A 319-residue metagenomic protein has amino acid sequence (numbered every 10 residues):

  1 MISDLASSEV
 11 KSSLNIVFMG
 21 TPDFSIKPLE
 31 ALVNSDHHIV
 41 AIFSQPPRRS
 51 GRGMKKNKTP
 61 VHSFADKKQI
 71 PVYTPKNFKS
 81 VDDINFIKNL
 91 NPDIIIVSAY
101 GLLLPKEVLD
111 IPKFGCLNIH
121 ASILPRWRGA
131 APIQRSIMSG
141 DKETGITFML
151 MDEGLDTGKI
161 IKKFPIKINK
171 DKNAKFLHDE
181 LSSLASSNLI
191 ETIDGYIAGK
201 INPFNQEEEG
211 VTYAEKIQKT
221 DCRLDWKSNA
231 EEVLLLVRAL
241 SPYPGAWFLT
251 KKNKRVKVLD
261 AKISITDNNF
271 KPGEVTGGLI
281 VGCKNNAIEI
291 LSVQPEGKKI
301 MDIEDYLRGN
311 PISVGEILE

Functional and structural regions predicted by a protein language model:
I2-D4, K227-E319: An anion-binding loop in the catalytic cleft
I2-R52: N-terminal Rossmann-like dinucleotide-binding module
T21-F24, K76-K79, Y100-L102, S264: Short beta->alpha connector loops
I26, E30-N34, N85-K88, K106 (+1 more regions): Amphipathic, non-transmembrane alpha-helical secondary structure
A31, F64, F86, E107-D110 (+2 more regions): Well-formed, non-transmembrane alpha-helical positions, independent of function
N34-H38, Q45, I94-Y213, T220: Donor/substrate-binding cores of folate-linked one-carbon enzymes
R49-N91: N-terminal glycine-/serine-/threonine-rich beta1-alpha1-beta2 phosphate-ribose binding loop of Rossmann-like
E215-S228: Acyl-group handling in specialized metabolite and lipid biosynthesis
